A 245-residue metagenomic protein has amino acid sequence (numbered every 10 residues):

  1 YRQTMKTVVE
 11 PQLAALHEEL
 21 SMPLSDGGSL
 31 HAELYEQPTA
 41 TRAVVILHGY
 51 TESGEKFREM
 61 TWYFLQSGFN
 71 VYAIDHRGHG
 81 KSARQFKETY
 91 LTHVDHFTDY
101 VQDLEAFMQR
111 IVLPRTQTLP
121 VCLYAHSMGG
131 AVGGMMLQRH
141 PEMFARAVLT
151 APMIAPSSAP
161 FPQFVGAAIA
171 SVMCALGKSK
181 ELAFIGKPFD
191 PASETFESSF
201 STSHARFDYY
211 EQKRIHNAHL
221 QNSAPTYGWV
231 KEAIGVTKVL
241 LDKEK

Functional and structural regions predicted by a protein language model:
Y1-P23, G28-E36: An N-terminal hydrophobic leader/cap segment in hydrolases
T41, G49-E52: Active-site glycine-rich loops that stabilize anionic/oxyanionic intermediates across multiple enzyme folds
G54, Y63-K87: Conserved alpha/beta-hydrolase
T92-L113: Alpha/beta-hydrolase active-site loop
R115-S127: Alpha/beta-hydrolase fold nucleophile elbow
A125-M135: Glycine-rich nucleophile elbow surrounding the catalytic serine of serine-hydrolase chemistry
G133-Q221: Alpha/beta-hydrolase-fold enzymes
N222-K245: Conserved serine/cysteine hydrolase catalytic core
